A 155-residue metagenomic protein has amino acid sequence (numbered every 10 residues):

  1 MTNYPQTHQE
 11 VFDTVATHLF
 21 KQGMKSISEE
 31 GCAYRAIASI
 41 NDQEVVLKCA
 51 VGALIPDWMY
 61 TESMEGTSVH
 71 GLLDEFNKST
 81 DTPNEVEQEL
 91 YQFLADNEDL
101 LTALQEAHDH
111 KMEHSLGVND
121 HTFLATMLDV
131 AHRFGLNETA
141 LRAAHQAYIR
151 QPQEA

Functional and structural regions predicted by a protein language model:
M1-K48, I55-A155: Domain-length accessory/inserted modules outside core catalytic folds
